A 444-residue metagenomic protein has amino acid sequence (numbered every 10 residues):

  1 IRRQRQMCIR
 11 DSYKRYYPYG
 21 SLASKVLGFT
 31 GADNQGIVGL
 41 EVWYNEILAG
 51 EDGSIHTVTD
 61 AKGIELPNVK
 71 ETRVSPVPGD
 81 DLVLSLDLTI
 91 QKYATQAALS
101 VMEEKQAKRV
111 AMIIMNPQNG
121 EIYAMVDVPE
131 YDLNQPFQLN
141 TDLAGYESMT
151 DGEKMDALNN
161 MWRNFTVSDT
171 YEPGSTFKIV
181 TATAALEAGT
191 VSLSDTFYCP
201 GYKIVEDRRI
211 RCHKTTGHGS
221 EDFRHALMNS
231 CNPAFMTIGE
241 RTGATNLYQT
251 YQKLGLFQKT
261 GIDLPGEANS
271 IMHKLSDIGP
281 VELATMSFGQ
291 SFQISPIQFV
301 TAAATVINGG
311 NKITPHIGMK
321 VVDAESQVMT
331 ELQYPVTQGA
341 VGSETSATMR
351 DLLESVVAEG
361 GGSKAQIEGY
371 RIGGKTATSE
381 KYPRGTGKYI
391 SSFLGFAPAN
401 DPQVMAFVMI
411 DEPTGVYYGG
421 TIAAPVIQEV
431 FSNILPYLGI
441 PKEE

Functional and structural regions predicted by a protein language model:
I1-I9: Single conserved hydrophobic/aromatic residue that forms the stacking wall/gate of nucleotide- or nucleobase-binding
I9-D11, M349: Short, low-complexity export/processing leader segments characterized by acidic and small residues
D52, K105-R109, Y171: Short, small/polar residue-rich loop motifs at catalytic or cofactor-binding pockets
D60-E71, L86, Q118-T176, V180-E412 (+2 more regions): Beta-lactam-recognizing serine transpeptidase/beta-lactamase-like catalytic domain environment
P67-V110: Conserved, well-ordered alpha-helix/loop/beta-strand core segments that scaffold catalytic motifs
M112-P117: Short hydrophobic alpha-helical segments used for membrane anchoring or interfacial signaling
Q327-T330, A424-E444: Short, gly/Ser/Thr-rich active-site loops of penicillin-recognizing serine hydrolases
